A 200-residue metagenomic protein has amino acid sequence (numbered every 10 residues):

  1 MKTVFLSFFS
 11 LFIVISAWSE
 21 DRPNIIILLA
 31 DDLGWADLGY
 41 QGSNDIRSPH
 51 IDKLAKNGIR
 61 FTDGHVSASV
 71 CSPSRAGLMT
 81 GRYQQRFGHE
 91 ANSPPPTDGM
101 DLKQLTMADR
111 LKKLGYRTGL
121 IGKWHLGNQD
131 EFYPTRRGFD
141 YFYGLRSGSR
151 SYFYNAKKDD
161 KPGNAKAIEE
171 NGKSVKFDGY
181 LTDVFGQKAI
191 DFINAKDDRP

Functional and structural regions predicted by a protein language model:
K2, A17-P200: Formylglycine-dependent sulfatase
L6-V14: Bacterial N-terminal signal peptides
